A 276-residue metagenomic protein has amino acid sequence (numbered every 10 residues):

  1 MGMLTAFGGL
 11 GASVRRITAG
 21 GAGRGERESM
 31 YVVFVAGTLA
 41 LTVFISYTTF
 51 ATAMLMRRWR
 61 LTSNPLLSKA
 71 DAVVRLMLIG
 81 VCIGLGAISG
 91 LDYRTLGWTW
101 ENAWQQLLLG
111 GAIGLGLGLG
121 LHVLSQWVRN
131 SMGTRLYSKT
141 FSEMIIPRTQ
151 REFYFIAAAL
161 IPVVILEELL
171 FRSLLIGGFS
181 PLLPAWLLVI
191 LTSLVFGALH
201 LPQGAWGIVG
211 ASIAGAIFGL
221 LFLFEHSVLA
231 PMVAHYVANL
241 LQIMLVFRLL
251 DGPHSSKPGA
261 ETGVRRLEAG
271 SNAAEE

Functional and structural regions predicted by a protein language model:
M1-Q105, L187, V237-E276: N-terminal, membrane-interfacial amphipathic/helix-forming hydrophobic leader that caps and precedes the first
L61-L66, G90-V163, P181, D251-G259 (+1 more regions): Juxtamembrane helix-loop-helix connectors linking adjacent transmembrane helices in multi-pass membrane enzymes
R75-I79, A157, I165-R172, A214: Core segments of transmembrane alpha-helices that mediate helix-helix packing or line hydrophobic substrate/ligand
V81, L85, S89, L117-V128 (+5 more regions): Alpha-helical membrane-inserting segments
N102-L107, E152-F153, L183-I190, G204-A205 (+1 more regions): Membrane-helix interface segments
N130-I145, L166-L191, L220-S227: Membrane-interface helix/loop boundary segments of multi-pass membrane proteins
I165-L170, L174-L175, P202, V237 (+1 more regions): Active-site His/Glu-centered metal-binding helix of metallohydrolases
V189-A198, G204-G263: Functionally important transmembrane alpha-helices
